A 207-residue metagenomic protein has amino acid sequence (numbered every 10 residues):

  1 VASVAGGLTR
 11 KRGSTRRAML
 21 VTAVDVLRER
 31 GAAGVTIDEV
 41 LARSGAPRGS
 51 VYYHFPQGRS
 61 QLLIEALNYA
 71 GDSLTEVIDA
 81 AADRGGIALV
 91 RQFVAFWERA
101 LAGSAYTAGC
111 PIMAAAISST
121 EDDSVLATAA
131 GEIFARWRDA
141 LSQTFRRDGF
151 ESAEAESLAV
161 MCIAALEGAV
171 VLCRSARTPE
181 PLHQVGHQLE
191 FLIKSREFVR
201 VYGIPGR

Functional and structural regions predicted by a protein language model:
V1-S14, V199-R207: N-terminal intrinsically disordered/low-complexity leader segments
A18, T22, V26-E65: Helix-turn-helix
L67-S73: Short, basic, alpha-helical segments at the C-terminal edge of helix-turn-helix-like DNA-binding modules
V77-A108, L158-C162: Hydrophobic alpha-helical connector segments
Q92, G103-T128: Amphipathic alpha-helical segments used for helix-helix packing
A100, I163-E180, L192-V201: Amphipathic C-terminal alpha-helical segment
P111-A114, A153-L172, Q184, Q188-F191: Hydrophobic alpha-helical segments that form the core of small-molecule binding pockets and/or dimer interfaces
D122-S124, F134-A159, R196-V201: Hydrophobic alpha-helical bundle segments that form small-molecule/ligand-binding pockets
